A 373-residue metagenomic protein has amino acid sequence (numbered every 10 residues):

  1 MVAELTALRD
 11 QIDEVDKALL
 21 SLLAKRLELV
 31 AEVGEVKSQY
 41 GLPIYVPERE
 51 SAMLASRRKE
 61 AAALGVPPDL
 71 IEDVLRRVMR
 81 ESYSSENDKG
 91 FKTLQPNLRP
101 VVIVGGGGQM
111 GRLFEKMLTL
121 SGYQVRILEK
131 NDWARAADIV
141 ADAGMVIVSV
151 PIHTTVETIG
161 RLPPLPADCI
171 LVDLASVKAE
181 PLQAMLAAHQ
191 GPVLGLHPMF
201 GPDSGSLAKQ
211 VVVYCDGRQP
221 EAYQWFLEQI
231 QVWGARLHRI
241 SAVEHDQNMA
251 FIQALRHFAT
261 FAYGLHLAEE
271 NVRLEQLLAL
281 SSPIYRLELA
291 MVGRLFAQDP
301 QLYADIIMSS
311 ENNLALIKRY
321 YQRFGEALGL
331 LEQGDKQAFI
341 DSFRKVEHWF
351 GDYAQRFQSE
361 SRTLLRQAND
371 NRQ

Functional and structural regions predicted by a protein language model:
M1-V102, K116: Extended, charge-rich alpha-helical interface modules
I103-V104, V148, Y214: Hydrophobic Val/Ile/Leu positions in short beta-strands of Rossmann-like dinucleotide-binding domains
Q109-M110: Hydrophobic/small residue at the entry helix of a nucleotide-binding pocket
L120-Q124, P166-D168: Conserved S-adenosyl-L-methionine
V125-D138: Adenosine-cofactor binding site in Rossmann-like domains, unifying the SAM/SAH pocket of S-adenosylmethionine-dependent
A137-M185: Rossmann-fold NAD(P) dinucleotide-binding segment
K178-P181, M185-R236, I240, M249: Rossmann-fold dinucleotide-binding core
R239-Q373: An accessory alpha-helical subdomain
